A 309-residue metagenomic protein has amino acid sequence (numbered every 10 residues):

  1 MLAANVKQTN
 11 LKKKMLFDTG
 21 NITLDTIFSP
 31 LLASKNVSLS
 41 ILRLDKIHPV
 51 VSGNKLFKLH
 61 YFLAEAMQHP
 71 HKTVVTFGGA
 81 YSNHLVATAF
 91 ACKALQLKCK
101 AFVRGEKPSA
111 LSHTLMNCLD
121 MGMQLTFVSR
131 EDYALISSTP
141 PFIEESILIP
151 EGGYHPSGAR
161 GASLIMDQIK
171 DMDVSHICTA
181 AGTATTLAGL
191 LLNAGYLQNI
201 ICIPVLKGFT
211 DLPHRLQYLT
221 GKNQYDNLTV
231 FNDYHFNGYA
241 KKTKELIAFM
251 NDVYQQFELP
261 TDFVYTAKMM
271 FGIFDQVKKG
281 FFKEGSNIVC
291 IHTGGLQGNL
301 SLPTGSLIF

Functional and structural regions predicted by a protein language model:
M1-F309: PLP-dependent amino-acid enzyme catalytic core
